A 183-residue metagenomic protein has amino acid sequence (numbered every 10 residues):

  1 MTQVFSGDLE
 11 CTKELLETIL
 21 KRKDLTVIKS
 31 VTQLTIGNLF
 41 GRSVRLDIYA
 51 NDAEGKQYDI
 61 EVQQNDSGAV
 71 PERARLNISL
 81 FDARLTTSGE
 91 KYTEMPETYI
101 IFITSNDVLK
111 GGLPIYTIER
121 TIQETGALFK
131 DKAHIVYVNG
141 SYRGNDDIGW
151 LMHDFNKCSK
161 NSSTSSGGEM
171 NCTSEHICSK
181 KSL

Functional and structural regions predicted by a protein language model:
M1-L183: Elongated, amphipathic alpha-helical interaction scaffolds
